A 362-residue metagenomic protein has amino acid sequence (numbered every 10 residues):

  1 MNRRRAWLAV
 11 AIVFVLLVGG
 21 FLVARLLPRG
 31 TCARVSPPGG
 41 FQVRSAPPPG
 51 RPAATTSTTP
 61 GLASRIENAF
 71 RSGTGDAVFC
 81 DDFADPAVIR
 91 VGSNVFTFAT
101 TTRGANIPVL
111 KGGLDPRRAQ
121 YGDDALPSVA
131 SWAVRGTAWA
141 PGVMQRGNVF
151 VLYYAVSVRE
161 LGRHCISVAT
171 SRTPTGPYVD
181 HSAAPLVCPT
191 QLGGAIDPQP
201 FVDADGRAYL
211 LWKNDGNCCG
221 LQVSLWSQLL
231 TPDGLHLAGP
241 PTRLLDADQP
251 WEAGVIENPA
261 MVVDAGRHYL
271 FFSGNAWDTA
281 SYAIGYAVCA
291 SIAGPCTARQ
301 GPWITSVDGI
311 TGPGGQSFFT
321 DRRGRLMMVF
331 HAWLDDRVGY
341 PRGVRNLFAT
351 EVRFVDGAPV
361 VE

Functional and structural regions predicted by a protein language model:
M1-F14: N-terminal Sec-pathway targeting helices
M1-N2, L22, L210: Short alpha-helical segments used as structural interaction elements across diverse proteins
V15-R25: Hydrophobic alpha-helical membrane-insertion segments, chiefly the h-region of N-terminal signal peptides
L27-T31: Juxtamembrane transmembrane-helix termini
R34-E362: Carbohydrate-active catalytic/glycan-binding domains of CAZyme proteins, especially the secreted or lumenal ectodomains
